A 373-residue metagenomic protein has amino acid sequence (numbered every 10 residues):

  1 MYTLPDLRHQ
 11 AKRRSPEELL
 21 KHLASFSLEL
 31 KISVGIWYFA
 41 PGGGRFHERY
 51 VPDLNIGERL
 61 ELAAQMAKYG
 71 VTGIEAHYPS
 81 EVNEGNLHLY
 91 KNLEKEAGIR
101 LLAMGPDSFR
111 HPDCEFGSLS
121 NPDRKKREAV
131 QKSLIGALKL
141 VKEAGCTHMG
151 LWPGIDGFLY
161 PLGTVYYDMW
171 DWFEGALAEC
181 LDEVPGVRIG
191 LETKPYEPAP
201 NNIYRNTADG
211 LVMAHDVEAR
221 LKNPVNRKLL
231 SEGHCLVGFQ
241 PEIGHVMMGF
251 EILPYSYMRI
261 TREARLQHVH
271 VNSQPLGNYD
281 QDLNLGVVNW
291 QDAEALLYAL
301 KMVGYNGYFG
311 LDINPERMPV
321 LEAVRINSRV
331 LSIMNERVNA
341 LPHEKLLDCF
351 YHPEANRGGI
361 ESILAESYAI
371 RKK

Functional and structural regions predicted by a protein language model:
M1-A67, K139, T147, P161-L162 (+4 more regions): Histidine-acidic metal/acid-base catalytic patches
I36-Y38, G105-S108, P153-I155, T193 (+1 more regions): Short, small-residue-rich loop/turn micro-motifs
G70-D168: Structural motif corresponding to the early beta-alpha repeats
E75-E81, G190-T193, V237-E242: Extended hydrophobic secondary-structure segments that form protein cores and membrane-embedded regions
H77-P79, G154, K194-Y196, G244 (+1 more regions): Short strand-loop junctions, especially beta-strand C-caps/beta-turns that link beta-sheets to coils or alpha-helices
N83-H88, E183-I189, M318: Generic structural signal for short, solvent-exposed loop/turn connectors between secondary structure elements
E115-S118, W152-Y166, I189-I203, F239-Q240 (+1 more regions): Active-site-proximal beta-alpha loop/turn segments in soluble metabolic enzymes
D168-A176: Active-site glycine-rich loop that binds ribose-phosphate moieties when present
